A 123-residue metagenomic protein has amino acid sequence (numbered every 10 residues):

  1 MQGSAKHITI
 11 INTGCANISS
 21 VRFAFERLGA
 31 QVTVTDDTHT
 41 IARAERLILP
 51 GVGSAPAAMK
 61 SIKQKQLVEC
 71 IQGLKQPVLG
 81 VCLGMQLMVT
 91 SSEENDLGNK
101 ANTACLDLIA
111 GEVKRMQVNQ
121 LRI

Functional and structural regions predicted by a protein language model:
M1-H7: Extreme N-terminus of proteins, especially the signal/transit-peptide cleavage junction and the first residues
I8-A30: N-terminal beta1-alpha1 ligand-phosphate binding loop
G14, T38, E112: Residues in the short beta-alpha loop(s) of Rossmann-like NAD(P)-binding domains
Q31, R46, P77-L79: Structural signature of beta-strand start/N-cap positions in the alpha/beta core of ABC transporter nucleotide-binding
Q31-V32, V113: Generic structural signal for residues in well-ordered beta-strands
V32-R43: Short acidic low-complexity segments
I41-G51: Short acidic/histidine-rich motifs immediately flanking catalytic phosphotransfer sites in two-component signaling
A55-I123: Cysteine-nucleophile active-site neighborhood
